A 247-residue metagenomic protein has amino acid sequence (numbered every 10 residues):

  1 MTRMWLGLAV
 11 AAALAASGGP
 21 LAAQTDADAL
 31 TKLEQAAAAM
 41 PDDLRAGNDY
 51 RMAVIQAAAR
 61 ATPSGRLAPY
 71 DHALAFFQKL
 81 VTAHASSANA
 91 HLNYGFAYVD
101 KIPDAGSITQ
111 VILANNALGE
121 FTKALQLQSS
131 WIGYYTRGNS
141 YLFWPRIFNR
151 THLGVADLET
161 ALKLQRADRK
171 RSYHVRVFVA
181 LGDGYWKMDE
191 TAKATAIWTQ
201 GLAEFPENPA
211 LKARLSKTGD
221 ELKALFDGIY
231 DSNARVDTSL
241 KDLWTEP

Functional and structural regions predicted by a protein language model:
D26, P63, Y70, A114 (+3 more regions): TPR-repeat structural position
E34-G47, F76-A90, T122-S130, L162-H174: Flexible helix-coil transition and linker loops at the boundaries of alpha-helical arrays
D49, N93, D100, T136 (+3 more regions): "A position-specific structural signal for the A-helix of alpha-solenoid helical repeats
R51-P63, G95, D100-T109, N139-F148 (+4 more regions): Short coil/turn linking the two alpha-helices of tandem helical-hairpin repeats
R171-P247: Terminal, low-structured helical/coil segments at or just beyond the last alpha-helical repeat
